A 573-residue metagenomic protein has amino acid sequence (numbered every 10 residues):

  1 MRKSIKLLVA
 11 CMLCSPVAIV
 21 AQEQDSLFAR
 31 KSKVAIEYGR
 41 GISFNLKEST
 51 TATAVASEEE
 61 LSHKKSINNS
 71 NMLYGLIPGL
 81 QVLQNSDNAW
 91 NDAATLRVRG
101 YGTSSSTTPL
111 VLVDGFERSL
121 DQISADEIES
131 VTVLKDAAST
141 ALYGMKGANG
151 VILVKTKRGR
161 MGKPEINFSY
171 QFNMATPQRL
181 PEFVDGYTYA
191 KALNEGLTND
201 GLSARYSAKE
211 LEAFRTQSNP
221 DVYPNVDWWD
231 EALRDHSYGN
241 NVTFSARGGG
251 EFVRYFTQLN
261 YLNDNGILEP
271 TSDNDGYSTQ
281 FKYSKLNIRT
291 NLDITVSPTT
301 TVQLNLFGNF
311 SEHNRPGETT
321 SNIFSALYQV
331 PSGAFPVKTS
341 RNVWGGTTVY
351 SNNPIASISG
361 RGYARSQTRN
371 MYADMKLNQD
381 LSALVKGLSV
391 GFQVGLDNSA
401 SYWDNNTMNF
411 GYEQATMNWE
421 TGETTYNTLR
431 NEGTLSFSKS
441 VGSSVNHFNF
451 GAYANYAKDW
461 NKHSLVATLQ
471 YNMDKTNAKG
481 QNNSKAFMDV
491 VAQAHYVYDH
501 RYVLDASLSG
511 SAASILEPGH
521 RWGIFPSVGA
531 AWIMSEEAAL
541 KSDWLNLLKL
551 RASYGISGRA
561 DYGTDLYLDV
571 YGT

Functional and structural regions predicted by a protein language model:
M1-I288, V302: Short, small/polar-rich motifs associated with maturation and membrane association, primarily at protein termini
E23, P177-R179, P220-N260, D264-L268 (+9 more regions): Flexible loop and strand-edge segments within Gram-negative outer membrane beta-barrel domains
A94, G150, P164, N240-F244 (+7 more regions): Hydrophobic, lipid-facing positions within transmembrane beta-strands of outer-membrane proteins
G159-P164, E251-F252, I267, T299 (+5 more regions): Short loop/turn motifs that connect adjacent beta-strands in outer-membrane beta-barrel proteins
I166-Y170, T257, L304, M375 (+4 more regions): Membrane-embedded beta-strand positions of outer-membrane beta-barrel proteins
T176-A208, N309-T348, A400-E423, L548-T573: A surface-exposed, glycine/aromatic-enriched loop/edge motif typical of exported proteins
N260-K285, H313-I323, T368-Y372, A383-D474 (+2 more regions): Small-side-chain secondary-structure face that scaffolds active or pore-lining regions
T295-S297, S438-N449, A457-G572: Structural signature of Gram-negative outer-membrane beta-barrels, strongest in the C-terminal barrel of TonB-dependent
